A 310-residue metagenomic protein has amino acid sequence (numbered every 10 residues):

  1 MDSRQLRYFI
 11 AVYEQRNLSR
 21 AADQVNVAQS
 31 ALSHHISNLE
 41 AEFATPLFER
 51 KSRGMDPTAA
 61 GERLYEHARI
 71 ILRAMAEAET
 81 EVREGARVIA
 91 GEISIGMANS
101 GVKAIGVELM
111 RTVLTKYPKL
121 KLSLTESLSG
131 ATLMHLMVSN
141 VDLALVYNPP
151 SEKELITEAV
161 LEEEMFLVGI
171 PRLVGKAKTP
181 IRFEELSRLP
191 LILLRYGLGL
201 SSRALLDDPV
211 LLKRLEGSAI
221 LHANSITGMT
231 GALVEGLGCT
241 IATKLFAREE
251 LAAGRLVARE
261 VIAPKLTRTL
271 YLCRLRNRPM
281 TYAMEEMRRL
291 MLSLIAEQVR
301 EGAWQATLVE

Functional and structural regions predicted by a protein language model:
I10-A28: Short helix-boundary/capping micro-motifs
E40-P57: A short LG(V/I)-centered, amphipathic sequence patch enriched for acidic residue(s) preceding the LG motif
E42-F43, L64-A86, M287, M291 (+1 more regions): Alpha-helical linker/hinge and terminal dimerization helices associated with HTH transcriptional regulators
A90-K153: Central regulatory/effector-binding core of bacterial HTH transcription factors
L128-L133, M137-N140, V146-Y147, G197 (+3 more regions): Hydrophobic hinge/microswitch elements
L155-I192: Flexible hinge/capping segments at coil-to-helix
P190-K213, M280-Y282, R288, E297-A306: Secondary-structure junction motif
K244-A253, A263-E310: C-terminal effector-binding regulatory domain of bacterial HTH transcription factors
